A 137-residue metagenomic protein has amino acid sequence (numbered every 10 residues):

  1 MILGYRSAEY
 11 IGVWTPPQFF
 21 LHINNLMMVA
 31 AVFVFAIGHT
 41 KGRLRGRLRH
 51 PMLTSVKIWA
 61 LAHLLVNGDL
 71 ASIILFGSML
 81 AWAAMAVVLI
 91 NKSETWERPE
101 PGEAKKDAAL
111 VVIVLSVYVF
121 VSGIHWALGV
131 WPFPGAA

Functional and structural regions predicted by a protein language model:
M1-R49, T54-A137: Membrane-anchoring alpha-helices and their flanking helix-loop junctions
